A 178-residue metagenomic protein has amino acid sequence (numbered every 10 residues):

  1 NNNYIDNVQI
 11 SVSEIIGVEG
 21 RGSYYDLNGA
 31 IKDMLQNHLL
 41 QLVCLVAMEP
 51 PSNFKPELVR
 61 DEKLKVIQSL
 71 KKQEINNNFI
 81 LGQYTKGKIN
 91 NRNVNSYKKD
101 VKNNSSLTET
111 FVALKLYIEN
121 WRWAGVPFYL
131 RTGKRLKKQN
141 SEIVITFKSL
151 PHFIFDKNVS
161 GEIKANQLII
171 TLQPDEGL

Functional and structural regions predicted by a protein language model:
N1-L178: Secretory/organelle targeting and membrane-embedding segments
